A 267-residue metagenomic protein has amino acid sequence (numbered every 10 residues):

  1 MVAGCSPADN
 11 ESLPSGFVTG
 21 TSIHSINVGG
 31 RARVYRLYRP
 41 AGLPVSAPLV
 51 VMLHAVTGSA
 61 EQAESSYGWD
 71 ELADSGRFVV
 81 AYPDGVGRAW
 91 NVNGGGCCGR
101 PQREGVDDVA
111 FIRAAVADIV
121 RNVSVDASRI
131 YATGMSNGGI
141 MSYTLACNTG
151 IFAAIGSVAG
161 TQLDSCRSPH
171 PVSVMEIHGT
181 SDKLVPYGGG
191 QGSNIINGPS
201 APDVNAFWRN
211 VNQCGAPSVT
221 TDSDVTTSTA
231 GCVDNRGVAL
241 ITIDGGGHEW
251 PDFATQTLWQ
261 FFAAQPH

Functional and structural regions predicted by a protein language model:
G4-L49, S75, V79, E104 (+7 more regions): A domain-start/cap signature at the N-terminus of enzymes
A41-S46, V92-N137: Gly/Ser-rich "nucleophile elbow"/oxyanion-hole loop immediately N-terminal to the catalytic nucleophile in hydrolases
L43-W90, F152, V158, D164-S165 (+1 more regions): Short substrate-entry loop that stabilizes the transition state in hydrolases
E61-S66, N91-N93, T144-L145, C166-H170 (+2 more regions): Short, solvent-exposed loop/turn and secondary-structure capping segments
S65, V120-V172, K183: Primarily recognizes the serine-hydrolase "nucleophile elbow" in alpha/beta-hydrolase and SGNH/GDSL folds
P169-V174, D234-V238: Short, proline-enriched alpha-helix->beta-strand connector loops that line the catalytic pocket of alpha/beta-hydrolase
E176-H178, D182: Short beta-strand/loop motif that positions the catalytic acidic residue of the alpha/beta-hydrolase fold
D182-V185, G247-W250: Acidic catalytic loop of the alpha/beta-hydrolase fold
